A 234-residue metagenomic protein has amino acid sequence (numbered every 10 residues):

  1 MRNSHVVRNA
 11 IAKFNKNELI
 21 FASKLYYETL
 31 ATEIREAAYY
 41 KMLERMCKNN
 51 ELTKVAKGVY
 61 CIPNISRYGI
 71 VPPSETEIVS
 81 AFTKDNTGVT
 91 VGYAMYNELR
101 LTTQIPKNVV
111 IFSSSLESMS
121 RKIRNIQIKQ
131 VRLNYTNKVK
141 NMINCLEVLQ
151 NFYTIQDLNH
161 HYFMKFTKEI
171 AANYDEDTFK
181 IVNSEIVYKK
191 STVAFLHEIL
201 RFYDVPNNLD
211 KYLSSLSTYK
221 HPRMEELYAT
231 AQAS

Functional and structural regions predicted by a protein language model:
R2-F82: Short beta-edge/loop segments at beta->alpha junctions of small alpha/beta modules that act as binding/recognition
L30, R100, Q150: Hydrophobic/aromatic-lined pockets within catalytic cores
T32-E33, L101-T102, P206: Short coil/loop linkers at secondary-structure junctions
A38-K41, T90, K140: Short, well-structured alpha-helical interface segments that form or flank functional binding sites
V55-G58, K84-S120: Short gly/ser-rich loop at a beta-strand->alpha-helix junction or flexible surface loop bordering the NTP-binding
A81-D85, V131-Y135: Short, surface-exposed loop/turn motifs that are enriched in glycine and acidic residues and include a nearby proline
K122-Q130: A short, charged helix-loop
T136-S234: Hydrophobic alpha-helical interaction segments
